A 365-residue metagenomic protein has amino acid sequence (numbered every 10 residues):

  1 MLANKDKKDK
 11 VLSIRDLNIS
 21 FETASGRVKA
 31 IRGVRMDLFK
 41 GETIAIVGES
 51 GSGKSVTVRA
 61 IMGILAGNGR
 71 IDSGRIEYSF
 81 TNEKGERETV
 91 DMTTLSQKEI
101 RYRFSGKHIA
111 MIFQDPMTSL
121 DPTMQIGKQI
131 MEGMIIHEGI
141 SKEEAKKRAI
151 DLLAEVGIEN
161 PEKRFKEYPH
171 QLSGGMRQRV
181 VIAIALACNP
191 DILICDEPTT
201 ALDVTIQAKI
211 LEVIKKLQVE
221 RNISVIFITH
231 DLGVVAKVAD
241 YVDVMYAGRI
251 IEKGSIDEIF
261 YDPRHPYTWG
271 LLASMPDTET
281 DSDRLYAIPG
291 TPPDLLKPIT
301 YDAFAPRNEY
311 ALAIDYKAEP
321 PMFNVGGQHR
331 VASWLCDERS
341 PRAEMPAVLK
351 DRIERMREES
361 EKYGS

Functional and structural regions predicted by a protein language model:
K7-K10, G85-T89, S255-Y363: Short catalytic/signature loops enriched in Gly
K7-V11, S20-G33, I64-R70, N82-T89 (+4 more regions): A short, flexible loop at the N-terminus of ABC-type nucleotide-binding domains that lies
V47-G48: The feature captures the beta-strand-to-loop junction immediately N-terminal to the Walker
G63, I194-P198, L202-D283: P-loop NTP-binding/switch modules centered on Walker-like glycine-rich loops
E83-A110, I136, E258-P263, L295-P298: ABC ATPase NBD coupling module
E143-K163, L272: Conserved ABC ATPase "signature" region
A187-D191: A short, proline-enriched helix->beta-strand linker immediately N-terminal to the Walker B motif in ABC-type P-loop
